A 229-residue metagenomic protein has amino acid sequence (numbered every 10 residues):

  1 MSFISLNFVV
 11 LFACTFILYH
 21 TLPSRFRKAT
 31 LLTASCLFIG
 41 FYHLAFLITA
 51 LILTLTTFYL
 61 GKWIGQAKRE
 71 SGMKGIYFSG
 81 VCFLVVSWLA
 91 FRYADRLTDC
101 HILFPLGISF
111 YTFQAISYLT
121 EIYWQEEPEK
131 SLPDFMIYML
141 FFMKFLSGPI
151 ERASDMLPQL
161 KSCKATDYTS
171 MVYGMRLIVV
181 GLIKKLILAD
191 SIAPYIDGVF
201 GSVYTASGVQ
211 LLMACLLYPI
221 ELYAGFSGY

Functional and structural regions predicted by a protein language model:
M1-Y229: Membrane-embedded transmembrane alpha-helical bundles that form the catalytic cores of multi-pass lipid-modifying
